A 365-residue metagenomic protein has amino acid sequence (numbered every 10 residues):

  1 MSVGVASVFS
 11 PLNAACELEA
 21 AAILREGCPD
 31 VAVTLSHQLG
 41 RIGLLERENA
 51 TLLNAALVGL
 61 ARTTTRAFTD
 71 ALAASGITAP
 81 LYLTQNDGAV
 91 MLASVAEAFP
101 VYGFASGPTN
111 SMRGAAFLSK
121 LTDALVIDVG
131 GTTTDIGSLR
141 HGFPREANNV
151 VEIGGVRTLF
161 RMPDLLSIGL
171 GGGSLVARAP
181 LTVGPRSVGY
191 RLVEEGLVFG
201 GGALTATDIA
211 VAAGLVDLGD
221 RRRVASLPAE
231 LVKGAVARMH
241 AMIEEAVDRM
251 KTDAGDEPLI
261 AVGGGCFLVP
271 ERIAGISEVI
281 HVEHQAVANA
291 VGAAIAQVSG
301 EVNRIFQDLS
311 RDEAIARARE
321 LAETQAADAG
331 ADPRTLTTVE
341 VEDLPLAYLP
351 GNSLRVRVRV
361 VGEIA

Functional and structural regions predicted by a protein language model:
M1-A365: N-terminally biased helix-coil "hinge/interface" segments that flank
